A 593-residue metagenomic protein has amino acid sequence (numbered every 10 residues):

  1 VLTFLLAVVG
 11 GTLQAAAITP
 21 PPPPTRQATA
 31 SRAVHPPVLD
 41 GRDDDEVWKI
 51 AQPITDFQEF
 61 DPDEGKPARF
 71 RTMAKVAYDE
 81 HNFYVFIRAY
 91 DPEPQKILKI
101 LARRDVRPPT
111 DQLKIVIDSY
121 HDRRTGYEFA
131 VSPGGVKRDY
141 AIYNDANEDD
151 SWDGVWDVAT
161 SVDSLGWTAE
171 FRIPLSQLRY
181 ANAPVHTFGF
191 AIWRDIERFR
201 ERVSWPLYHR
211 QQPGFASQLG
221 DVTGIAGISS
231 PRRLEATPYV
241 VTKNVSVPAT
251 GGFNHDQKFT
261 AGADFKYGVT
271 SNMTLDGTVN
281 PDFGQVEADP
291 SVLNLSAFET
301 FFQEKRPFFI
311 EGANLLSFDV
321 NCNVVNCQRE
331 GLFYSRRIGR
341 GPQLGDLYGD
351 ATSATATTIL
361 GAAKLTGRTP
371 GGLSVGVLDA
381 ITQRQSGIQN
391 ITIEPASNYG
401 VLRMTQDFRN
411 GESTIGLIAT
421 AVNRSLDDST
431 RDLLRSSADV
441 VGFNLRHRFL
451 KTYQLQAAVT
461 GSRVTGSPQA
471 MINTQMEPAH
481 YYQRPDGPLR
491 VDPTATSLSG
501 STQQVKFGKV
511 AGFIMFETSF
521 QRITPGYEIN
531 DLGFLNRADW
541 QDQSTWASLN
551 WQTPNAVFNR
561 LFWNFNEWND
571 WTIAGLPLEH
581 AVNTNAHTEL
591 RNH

Functional and structural regions predicted by a protein language model:
V1-T12: Bacterial N-terminal signal peptides
Q14-D407, T414-L417: Structural preference for beta-rich elements and adjacent junctions enriched in aromatics
P67, P231, N254-K258, A354-T358 (+6 more regions): Transmembrane beta-barrel outer-membrane domains
F83, L234, M273-L275, G371-V377 (+5 more regions): Repeated loop/turn-to-beta-strand initiation elements of outer-membrane beta-barrel proteins
Q95, K137-D139, I196-R200, N244-T250 (+11 more regions): Gram-negative outer-membrane beta-barrel proteins
S229-D276, Y399-L489, L561-N564: Surface-exposed extracellular loop regions of Gram-negative outer-membrane beta-barrel proteins
L234-A236, T242, F259-A263, E304 (+8 more regions): Hydrophobic, lipid-facing positions within transmembrane beta-strands of outer-membrane proteins
T358, T366, L450, L455-H593: Exposed, low-structure sequence patches enriched in small/polar residues
